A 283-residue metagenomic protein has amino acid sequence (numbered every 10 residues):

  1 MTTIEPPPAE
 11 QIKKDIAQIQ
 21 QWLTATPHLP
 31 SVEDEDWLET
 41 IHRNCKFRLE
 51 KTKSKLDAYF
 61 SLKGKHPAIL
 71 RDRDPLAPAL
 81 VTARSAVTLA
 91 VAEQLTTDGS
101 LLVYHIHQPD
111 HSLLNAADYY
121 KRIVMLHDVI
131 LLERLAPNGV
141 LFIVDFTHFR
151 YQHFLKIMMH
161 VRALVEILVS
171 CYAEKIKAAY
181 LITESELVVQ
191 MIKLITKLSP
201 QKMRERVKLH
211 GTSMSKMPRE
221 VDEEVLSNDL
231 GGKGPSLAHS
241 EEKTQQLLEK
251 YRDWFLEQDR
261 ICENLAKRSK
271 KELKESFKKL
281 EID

Functional and structural regions predicted by a protein language model:
M1-D283: Basic, amphipathic alpha-helical/coil surface patches used to engage anionic, phosphate-bearing ligands and membranes
